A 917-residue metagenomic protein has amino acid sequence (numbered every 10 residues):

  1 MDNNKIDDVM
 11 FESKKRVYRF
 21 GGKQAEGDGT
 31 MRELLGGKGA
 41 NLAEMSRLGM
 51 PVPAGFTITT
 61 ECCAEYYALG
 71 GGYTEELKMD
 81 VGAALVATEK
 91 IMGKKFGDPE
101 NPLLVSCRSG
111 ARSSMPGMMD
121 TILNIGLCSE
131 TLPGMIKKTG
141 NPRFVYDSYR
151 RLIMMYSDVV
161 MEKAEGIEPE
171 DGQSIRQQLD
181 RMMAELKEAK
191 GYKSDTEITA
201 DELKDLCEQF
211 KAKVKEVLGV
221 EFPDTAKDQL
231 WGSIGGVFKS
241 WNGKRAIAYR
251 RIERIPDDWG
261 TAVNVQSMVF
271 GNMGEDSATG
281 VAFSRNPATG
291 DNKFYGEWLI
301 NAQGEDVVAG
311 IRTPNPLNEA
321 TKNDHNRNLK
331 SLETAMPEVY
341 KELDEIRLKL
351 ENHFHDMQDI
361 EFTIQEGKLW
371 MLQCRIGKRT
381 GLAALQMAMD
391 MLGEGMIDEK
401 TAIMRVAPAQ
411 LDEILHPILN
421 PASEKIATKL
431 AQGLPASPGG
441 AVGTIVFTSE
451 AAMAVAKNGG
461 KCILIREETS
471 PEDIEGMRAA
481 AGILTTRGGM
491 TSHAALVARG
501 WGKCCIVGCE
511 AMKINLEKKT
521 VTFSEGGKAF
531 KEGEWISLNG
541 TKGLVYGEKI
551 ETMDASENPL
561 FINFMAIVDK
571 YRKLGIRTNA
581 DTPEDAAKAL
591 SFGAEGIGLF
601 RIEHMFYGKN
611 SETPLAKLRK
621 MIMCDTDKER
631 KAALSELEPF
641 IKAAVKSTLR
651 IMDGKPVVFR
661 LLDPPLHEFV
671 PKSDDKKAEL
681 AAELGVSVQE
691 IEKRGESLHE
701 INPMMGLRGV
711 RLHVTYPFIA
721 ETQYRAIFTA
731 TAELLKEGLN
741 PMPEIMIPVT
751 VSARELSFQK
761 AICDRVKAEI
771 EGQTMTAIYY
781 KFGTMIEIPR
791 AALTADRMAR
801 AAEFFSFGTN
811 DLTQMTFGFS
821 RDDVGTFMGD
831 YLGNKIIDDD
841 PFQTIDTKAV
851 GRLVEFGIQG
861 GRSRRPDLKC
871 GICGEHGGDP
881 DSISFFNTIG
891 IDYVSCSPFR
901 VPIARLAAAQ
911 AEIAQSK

Functional and structural regions predicted by a protein language model:
D2-A427, P435, G460-I463, S470-E472 (+10 more regions): Nucleotide/phosphate-binding sheet-loop regions of phosphoryl- and nucleotidyl-transfer enzymes
S13, Q24-R32, S437-A479, V850-D867: C-terminal accessory/binding modules appended to enzymatic or scaffolding proteins
F56, T486-G488, V507-A511, F600 (+2 more regions): Short beta->alpha connector loops at strand-helix junctions that form conserved, small/polar/Pro-enriched
T59-T60, A64-E65, T491-H493, M512-L516 (+5 more regions): Short gly/pro/ser/thr-enriched loop/turn and capping motifs at secondary-structure boundaries
R108-S109, E557-L560, I567-K917: Conserved alpha/beta-domain cores
K368-W370, S470-R478, G482, M490-L496 (+7 more regions): Glycine-rich phosphate/ribose-binding loops and adjacent secondary-structure elements that form binding surfaces
G433-E472, F523-N563: Extended, non-globular alpha-helical segments
